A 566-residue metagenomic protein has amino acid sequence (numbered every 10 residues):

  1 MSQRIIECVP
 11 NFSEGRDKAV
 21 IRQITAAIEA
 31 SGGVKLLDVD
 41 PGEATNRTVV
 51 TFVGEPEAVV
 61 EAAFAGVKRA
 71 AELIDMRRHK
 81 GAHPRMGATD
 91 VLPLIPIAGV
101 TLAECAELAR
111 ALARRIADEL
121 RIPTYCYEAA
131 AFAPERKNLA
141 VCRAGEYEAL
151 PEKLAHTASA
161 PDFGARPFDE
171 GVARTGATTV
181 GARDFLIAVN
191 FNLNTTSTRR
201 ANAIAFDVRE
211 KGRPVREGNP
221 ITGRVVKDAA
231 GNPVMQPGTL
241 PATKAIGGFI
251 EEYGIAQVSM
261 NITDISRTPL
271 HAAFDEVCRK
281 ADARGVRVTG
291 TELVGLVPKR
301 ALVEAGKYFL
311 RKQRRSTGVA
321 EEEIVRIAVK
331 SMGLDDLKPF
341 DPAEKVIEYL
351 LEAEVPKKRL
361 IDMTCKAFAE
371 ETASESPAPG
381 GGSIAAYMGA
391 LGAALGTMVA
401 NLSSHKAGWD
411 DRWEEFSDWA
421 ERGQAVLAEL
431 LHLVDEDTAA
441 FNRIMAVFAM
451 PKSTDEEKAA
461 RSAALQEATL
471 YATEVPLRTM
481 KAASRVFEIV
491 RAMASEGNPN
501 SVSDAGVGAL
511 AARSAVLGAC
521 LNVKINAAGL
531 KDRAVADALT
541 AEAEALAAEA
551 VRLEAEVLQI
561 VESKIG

Functional and structural regions predicted by a protein language model:
S2-A367, S374, K452, A460 (+1 more regions): Long, contiguous binding/interaction regions
C8-P10, E14, M86-P93, D264 (+2 more regions): Conserved phosphate/anionic-ligand binding catalytic regions in large, soluble enzymes, centered on
T51, E55, T196, L360 (+9 more regions): Non-transmembrane, amphipathic alpha-helical segments
L112, I122-C126, E135-N138, V486-I489 (+1 more regions): Preference for long, well-ordered alpha-helical segments
F185-I187, A440-L510, S514, N526: Amphipathic alpha-helical interface segments
V355-T364, E370, R478, R485 (+1 more regions): Polytopic transmembrane helical bundles with strong interfacial aromatic enrichment
V399, L427-V434, F441, T473-M480 (+5 more regions): A structural signal for well-ordered alpha-helices, especially hydrophobic packing surfaces of coiled-coils
H405-P451, L546-A547, V551-L553: A structural-propensity feature for long, helix-poor, extended segments
